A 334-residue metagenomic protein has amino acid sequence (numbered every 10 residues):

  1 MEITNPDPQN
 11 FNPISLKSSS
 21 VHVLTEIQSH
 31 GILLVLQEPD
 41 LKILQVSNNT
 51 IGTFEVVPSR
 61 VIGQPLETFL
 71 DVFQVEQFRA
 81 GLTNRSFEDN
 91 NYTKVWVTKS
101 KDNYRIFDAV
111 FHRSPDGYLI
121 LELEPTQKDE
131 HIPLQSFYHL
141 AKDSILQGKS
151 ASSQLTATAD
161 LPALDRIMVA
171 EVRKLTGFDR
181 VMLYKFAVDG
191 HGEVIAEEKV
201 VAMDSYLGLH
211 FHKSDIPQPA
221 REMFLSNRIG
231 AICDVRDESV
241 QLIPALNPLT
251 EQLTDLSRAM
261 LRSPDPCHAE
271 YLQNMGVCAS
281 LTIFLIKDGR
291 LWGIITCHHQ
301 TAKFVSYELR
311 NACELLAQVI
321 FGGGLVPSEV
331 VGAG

Functional and structural regions predicted by a protein language model:
P8, V21, T25-Q28, L140-D143 (+6 more regions): Signal-transducing alpha-helical linker
Q9-F54, S150, L164-A170, L175-T176 (+1 more regions): Sensory modules in modular signal-transduction proteins
L16-H22, R166, A170, Q252-C278: Short, basic/aromatic recognition patches
H22-V23, G81-N84, T98, Q154 (+3 more regions): Amphipathic alpha-helical regulatory segments at dimerization interfaces that relay allosteric signals between sensory
I27-I32, L36-H139, D179, G190-E197 (+2 more regions): Sensory/regulatory domains in signal-transduction proteins
D102, Y184-L246: GAF sensory/regulatory domain recognition with acknowledged cross-activation on helical regulatory dimers
S144-E193, C278, D288: A conserved hydrophobic secondary-structure block that centers on an alpha-helix together with its immediately flanking
A151-Q154, T158, E171, I229-G230 (+7 more regions): Signal-transmission/dimerization alpha-helices at domain junctions
